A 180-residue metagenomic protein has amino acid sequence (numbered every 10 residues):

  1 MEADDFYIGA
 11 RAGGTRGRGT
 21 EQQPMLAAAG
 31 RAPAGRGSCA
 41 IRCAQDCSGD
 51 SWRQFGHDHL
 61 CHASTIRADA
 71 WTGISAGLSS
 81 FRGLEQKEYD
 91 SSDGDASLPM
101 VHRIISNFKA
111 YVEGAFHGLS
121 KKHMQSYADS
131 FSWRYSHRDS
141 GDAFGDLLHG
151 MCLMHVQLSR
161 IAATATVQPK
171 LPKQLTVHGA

Functional and structural regions predicted by a protein language model:
M1-A180: Residue-level recognition of single "structural anchor" positions that define or cap local secondary structure
